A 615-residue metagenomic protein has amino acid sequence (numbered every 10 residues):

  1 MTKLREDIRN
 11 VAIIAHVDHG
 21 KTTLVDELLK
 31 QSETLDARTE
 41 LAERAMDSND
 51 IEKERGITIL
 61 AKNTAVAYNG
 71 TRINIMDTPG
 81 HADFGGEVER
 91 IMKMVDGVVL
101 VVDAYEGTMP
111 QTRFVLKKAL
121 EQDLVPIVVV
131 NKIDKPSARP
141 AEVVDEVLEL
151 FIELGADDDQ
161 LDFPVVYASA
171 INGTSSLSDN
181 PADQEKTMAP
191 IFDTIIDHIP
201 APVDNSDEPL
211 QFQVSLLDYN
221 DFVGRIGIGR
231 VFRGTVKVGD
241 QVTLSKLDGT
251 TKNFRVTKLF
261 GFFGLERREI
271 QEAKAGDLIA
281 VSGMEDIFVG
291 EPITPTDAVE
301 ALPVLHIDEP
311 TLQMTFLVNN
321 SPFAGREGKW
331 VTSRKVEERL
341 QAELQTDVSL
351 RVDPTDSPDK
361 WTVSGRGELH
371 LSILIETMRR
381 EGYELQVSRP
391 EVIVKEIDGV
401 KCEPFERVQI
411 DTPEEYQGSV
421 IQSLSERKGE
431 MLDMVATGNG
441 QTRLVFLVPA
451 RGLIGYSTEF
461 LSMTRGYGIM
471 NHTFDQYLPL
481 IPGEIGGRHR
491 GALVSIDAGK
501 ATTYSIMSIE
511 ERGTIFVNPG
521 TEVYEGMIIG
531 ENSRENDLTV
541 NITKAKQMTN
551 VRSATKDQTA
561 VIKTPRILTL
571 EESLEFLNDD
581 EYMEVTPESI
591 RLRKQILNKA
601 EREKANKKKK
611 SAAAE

Functional and structural regions predicted by a protein language model:
M1-V102, E106, E146, L217-N220: P-loop NTPase switch module centered on the Walker A-proximal segment
A12-I13, V129-S137, D179-D183, L216 (+3 more regions): Conserved short loop/turn motifs at secondary-structure junctions
D18, L24, G56, I75-D77 (+17 more regions): Residue-level signature of catalytic and energy-coupling elements of molecular machines, predominantly ATP/GTP-dependent
E27-L28, A65, E87-R90, M94 (+5 more regions): Alpha-helical scaffold elements adjacent to nucleotide-binding pockets in ATP/GTP-utilizing enzyme cores
V98-Q160: Conserved C-terminal guanine-recognition region of P-loop GTPase G domains, centered on the G4
P136-I196: Canonical P-loop GTPase G-domain recognition
P164, D193-D197, G227-E615: Accessory interaction regions appended to the cores of large information-processing enzymes
